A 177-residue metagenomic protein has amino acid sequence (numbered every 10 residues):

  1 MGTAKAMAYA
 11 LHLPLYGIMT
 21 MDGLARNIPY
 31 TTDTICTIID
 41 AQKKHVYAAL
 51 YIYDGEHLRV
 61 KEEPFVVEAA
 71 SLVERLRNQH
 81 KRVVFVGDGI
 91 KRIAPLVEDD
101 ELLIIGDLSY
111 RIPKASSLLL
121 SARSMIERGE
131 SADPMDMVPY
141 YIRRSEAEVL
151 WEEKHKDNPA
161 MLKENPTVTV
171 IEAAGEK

Functional and structural regions predicted by a protein language model:
M1-L13: DPxDG-like acidic metal-binding loop motif
A4, M21, A115-L119: A general structural signal for well-ordered alpha-helical segments in protein cores
A4-A6, K91-I93, D133: Short, electropositive, low-hydrophobicity segments enriched in small/polar residues
A10, I28, Q79, D99-D100 (+2 more regions): Change "in soluble alpha/beta enzymes" to "in soluble alpha/beta proteins
P14-P113, V168-E176: Surface "functional belts" at beta-alpha junctions
G106-K177: Acyltransferase
